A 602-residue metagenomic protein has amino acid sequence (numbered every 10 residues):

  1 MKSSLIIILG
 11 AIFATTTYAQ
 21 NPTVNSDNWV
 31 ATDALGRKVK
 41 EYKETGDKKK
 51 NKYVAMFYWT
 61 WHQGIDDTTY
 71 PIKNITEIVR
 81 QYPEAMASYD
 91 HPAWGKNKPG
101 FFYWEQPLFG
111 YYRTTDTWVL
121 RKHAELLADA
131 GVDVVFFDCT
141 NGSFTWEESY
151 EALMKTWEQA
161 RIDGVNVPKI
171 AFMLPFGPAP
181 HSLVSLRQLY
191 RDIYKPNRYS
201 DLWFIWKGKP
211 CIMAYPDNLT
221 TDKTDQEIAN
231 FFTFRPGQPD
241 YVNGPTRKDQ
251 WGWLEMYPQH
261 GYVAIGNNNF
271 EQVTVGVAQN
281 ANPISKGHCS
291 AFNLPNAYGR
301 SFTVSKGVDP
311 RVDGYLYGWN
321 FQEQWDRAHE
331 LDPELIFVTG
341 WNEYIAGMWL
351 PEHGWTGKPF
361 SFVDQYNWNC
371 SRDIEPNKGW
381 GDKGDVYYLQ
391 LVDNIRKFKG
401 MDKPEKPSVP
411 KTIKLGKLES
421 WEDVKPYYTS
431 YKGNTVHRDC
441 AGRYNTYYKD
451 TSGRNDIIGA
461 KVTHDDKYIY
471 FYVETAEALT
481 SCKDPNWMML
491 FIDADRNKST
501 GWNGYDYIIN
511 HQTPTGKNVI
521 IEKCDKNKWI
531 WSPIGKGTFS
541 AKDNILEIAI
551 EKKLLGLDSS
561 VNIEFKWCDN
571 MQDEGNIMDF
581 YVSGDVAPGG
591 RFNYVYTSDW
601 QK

Functional and structural regions predicted by a protein language model:
Q20-D66, D201-W203, L219-Q226, R396-T412 (+1 more regions): N-terminal module-boundary/linker segments of secreted carbohydrate-active enzymes
D27-A31, F101-D116, V132-F144, K169-P180 (+2 more regions): The substrate-binding groove and active-site-proximal loops of carbohydrate-active enzymes, especially glycoside
V39-K155, T339-G340, Y344-P376: N-terminal carbohydrate-binding/catalytic regions of secreted carbohydrate-active enzymes
T45-T69, P210-N320, D326-F337: Aromatic-lined glycan-binding groove of carbohydrate-active enzymes
K49-A55, A130-V135, D163-I170, R198-L202 (+3 more regions): Loop/turn elements at helix/coil->beta-strand transitions in domains of secreted/extracellular proteins
A160, L350-G416: Aromatic-rich peripheral "rim/lid" segments of glycoside hydrolase catalytic domains that contact and position glycan
E405-E422, F491-T515, K553-K602: Acidic/polar low-complexity flexible segments
G416, K467-E477, L546-K552: Short, well-ordered beta-strand segments enriched in hydrophobic/aromatic residues
